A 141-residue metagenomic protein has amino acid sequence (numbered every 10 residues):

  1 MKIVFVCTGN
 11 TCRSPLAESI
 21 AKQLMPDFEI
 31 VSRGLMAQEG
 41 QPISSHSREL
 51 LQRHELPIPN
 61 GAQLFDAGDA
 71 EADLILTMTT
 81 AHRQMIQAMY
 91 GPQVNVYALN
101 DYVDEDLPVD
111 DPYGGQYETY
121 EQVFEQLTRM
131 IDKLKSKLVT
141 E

Functional and structural regions predicted by a protein language model:
M1-E141: Short polar/charged helix/loop
